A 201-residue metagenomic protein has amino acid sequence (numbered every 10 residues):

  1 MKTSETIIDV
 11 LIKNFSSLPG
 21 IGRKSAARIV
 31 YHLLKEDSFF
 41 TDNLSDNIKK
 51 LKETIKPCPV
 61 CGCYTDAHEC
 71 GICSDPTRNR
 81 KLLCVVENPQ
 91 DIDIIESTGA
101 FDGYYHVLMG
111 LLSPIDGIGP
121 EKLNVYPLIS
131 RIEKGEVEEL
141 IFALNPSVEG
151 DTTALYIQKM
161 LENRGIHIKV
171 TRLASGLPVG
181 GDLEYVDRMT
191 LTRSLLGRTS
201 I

Functional and structural regions predicted by a protein language model:
K2-D9, S17, A27-I92: Cys/His-rich Zn2+-binding cysteine-cluster or related metal-binding knuckle/ribbon modules and their
I12: Short Lys/Arg-rich basic patches
S16, L34, K49, D66 (+6 more regions): Signal for well-folded cores of large energy- and translation-related assemblies
A26, D75-L144: Extended interfacial segments that mediate partner engagement and assembly in macromolecular machines
F40, S45-I48, P59-V60, G71-D75 (+6 more regions): Core recognition of P-loop NTPase motor domains used across DNA-transaction enzymes
T41, G117-I118, G150, A154: Alpha-helix N-cap/helix-start motif
I129-I201: Long C-terminal interaction/binding lobes of large macromolecular proteins
